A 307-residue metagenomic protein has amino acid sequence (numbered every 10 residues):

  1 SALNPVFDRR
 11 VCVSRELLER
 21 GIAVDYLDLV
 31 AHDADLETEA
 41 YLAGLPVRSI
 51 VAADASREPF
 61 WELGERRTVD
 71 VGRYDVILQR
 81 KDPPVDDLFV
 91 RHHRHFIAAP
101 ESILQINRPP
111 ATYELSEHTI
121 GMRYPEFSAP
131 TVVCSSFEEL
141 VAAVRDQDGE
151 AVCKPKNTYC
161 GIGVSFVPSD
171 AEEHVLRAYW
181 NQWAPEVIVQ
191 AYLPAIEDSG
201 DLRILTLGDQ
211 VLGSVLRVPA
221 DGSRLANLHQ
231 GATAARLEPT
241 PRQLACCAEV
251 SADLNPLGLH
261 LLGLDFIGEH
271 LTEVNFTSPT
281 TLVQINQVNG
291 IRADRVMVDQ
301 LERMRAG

Functional and structural regions predicted by a protein language model:
A2-G21, D25-V133, E139: Conserved N-proximal alpha/beta basic substrate-recognition cap immediately N-terminal to, or forming the N-lobe
A23, L104, E150, Q210 (+1 more regions): Residue-level detector of anion-binding/catalytic polar loops
V69-Y74, R145-Q147, Q182: Flexible, charged surface loops at secondary-structure boundaries
R80, R217, T277: Conserved residues at the C-terminal ends of beta-strands
P109-Y113, R217-A220, I267-H270: Short glycine-enriched loops at secondary-structure junctions
F137-E138, Q147-E150, N157-C246, V250: Phosphate-binding site of ATP-dependent enzymes
E238-G307: ATP-dependent carboxylate activation and anion-phosphoryl transfer catalytic cores that bind Mg-ATP to form
